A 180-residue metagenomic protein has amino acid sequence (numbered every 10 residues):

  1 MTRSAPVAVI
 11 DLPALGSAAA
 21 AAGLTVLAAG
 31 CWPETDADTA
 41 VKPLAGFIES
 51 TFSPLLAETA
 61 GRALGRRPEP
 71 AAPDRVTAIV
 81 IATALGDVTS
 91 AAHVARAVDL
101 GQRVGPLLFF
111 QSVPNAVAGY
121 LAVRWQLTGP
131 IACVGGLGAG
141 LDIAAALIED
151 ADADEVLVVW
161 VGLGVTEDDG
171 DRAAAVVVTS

Functional and structural regions predicted by a protein language model:
M1-A132, G136-D142, A146-S180: Conserved "HGTGT" condensation-loop signature of ketosynthase/thiolase-family condensing enzymes that catalyze
